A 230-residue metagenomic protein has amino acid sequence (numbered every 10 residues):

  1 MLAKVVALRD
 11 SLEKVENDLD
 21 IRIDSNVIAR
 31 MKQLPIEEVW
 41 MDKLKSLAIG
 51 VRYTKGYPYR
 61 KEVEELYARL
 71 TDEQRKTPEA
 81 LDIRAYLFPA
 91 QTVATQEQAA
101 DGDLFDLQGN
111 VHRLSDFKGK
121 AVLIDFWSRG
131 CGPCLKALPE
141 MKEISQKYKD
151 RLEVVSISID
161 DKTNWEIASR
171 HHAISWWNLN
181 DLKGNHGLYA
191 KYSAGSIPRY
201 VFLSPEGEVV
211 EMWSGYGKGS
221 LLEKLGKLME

Functional and structural regions predicted by a protein language model:
M1-H112: Oxidative protein folding and maturation machinery
E37, K118-K120, D150, A194: Active-site acidic short loop of glycosyltransferases
H112-R113, V210: Generic structural signal for well-ordered beta-strand positions
K118-G119, F126-Q146: Conserved redox-active cysteine motifs that mediate thiol-disulfide chemistry, especially di-cysteine Cys-X(1-2)-Cys
A121-V122, P198: Alpha/beta-hydrolase fold active-site loops
I124, V155-I157, V201: Conserved hydrophobic packing residues within short motifs/helices of P-loop NTPase cores of ABC-family ATPases
K136-H172, G184-A190, E223: Structural microenvironment flanking redox-active thiols in thiol-disulfide oxidoreductases
I174, D181-G226: Thiol/disulfide oxidoreductase modules built on the thioredoxin-like
